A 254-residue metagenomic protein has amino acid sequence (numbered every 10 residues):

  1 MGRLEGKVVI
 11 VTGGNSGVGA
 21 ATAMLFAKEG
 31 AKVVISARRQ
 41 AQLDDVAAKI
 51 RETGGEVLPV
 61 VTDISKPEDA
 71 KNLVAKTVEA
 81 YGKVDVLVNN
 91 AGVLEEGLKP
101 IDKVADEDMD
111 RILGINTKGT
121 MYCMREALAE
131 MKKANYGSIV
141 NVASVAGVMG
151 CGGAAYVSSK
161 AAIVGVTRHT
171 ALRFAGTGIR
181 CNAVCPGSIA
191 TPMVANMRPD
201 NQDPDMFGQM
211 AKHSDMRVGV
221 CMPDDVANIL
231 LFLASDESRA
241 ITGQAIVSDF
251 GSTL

Functional and structural regions predicted by a protein language model:
V8, N15-S16: Conserved glycine-rich cofactor-binding loop
G97-I101, A105-D110, M210-A211: Substrate-binding pocket helix/loop in short-chain dehydrogenase/reductase
L98, L230-L231, T242-L254: Short C-terminal tail/terminal secondary-structure segment of NAD(P)H-dependent dehydrogenase/reductase domains
M124, S159, T167: Active-site helix of classical SDR
S144: Residue(s) in the substrate-gating loop at a strand-loop-helix junction that position the organic substrate next
A175, R180, I241-G243: Short, small/polar-rich loop/turn modules that mediate ligand/substrate recognition or access, typified
Q202-D225: Catalytic Tyr-x(3-8)-Lys segment
